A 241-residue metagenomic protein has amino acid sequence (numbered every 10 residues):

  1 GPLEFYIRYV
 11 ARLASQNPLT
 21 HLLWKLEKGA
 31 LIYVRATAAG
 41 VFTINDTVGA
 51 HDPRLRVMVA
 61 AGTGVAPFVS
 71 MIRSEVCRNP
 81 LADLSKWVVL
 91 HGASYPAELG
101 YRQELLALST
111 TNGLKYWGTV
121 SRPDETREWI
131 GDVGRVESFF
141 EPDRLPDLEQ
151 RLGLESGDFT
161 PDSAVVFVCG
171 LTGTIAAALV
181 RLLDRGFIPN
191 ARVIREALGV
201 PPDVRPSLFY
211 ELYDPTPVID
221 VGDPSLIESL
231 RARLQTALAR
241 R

Functional and structural regions predicted by a protein language model:
G1-V57, S121-R122, V204-I219, L234: FAD-binding FR-type
H21, I32, V76-R78, L84 (+3 more regions): C-terminal region/appendage detector
G49-D52, L81, D158-T160, P202: Short, flexible hinge/linker loops that cap or flank conserved catalytic cores
L55-V57, V88, V165: Structural motif
M58-A61, V168-C169: Active-site-adjacent beta-strand anchor residues
A61-P67: Ser/Thr-glycine-rich phosphate-binding loops at phosphate-binding pockets of nucleotides, nucleotide cofactors
P67-P80: Histidine-anchored nucleotide/phosphate-binding helix
L90, Y95-R241: Reductase modules of NAD(P)H-dependent flavoproteins
